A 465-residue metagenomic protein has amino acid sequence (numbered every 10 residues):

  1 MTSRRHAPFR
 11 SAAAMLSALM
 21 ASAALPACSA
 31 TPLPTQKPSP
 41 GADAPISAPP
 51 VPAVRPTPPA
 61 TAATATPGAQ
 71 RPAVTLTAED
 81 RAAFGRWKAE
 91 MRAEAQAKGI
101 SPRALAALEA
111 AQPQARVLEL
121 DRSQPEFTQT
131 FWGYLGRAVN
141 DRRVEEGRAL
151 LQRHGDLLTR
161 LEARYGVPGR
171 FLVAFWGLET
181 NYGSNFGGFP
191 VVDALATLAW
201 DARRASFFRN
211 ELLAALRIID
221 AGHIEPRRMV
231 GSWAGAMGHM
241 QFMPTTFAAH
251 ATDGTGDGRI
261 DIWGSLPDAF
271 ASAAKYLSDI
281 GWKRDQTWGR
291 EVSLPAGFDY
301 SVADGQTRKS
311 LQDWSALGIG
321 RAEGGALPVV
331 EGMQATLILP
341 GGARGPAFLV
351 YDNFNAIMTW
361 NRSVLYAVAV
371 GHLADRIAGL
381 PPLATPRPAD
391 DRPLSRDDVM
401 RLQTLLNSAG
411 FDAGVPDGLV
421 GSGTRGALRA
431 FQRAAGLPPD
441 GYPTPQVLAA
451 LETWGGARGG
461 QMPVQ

Functional and structural regions predicted by a protein language model:
T2-S17: Bacterial N-terminal signal peptides that target proteins for export
S22-L25: Bacterial Sec-type N-terminal signal peptides, specifically the leucine/valine-rich hydrophobic h-region
T31-E162: An acidic, Gly/Ser/Thr/Pro-rich helix-cap/linker signature
I100-G332, P346-F348, I357-A374, A378-R396 (+3 more regions): Catalytic glycan-binding domains that act on GlcNAc-containing polysaccharides
D352-N353: Low-complexity, glycine/alanine/valine/leucine- and proline-rich hydrophobic stretches
L394-V399, N407-L451: Short acidic, glycine/serine/threonine-rich helix-capping segments at coil-helix boundaries
L451-Q465: Intrinsically disordered, low-complexity Ser/Thr-rich linker and spacer segments in cell-wall-related proteins
